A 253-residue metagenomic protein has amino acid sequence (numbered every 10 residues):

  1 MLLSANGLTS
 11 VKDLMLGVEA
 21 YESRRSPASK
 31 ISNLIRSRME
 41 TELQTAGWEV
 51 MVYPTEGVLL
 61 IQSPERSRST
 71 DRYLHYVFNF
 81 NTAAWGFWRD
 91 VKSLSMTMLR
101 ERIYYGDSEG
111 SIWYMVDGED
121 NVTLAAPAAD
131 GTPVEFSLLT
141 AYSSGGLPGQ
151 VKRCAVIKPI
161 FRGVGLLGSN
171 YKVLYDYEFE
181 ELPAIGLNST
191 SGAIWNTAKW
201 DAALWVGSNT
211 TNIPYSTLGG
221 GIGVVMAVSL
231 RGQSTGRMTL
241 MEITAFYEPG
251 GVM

Functional and structural regions predicted by a protein language model:
S4-M253: Beta-sheet repeat architectures centered on beta-propellers
